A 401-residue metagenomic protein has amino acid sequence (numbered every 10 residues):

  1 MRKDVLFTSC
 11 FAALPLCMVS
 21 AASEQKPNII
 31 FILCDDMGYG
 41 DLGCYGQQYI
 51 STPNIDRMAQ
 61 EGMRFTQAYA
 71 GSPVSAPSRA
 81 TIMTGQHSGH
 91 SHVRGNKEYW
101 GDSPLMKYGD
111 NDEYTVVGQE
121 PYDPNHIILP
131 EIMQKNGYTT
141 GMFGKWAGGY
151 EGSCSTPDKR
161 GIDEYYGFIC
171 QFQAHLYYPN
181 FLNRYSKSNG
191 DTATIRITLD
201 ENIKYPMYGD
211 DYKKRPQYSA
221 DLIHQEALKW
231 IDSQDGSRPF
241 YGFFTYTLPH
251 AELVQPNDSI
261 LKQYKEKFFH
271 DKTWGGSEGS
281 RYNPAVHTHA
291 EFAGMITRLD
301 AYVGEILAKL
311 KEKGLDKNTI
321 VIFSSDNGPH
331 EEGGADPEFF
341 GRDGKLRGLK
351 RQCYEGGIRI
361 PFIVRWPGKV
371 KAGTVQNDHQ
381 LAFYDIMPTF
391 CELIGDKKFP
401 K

Functional and structural regions predicted by a protein language model:
M1-Q25: Bacterial Sec-dependent N-terminal signal peptides
L6-S9, G71, P124, D221 (+2 more regions): Hydrophobic residues within membrane-embedded alpha helices
P27, C34-I50, R57, T66 (+6 more regions): Active-site-proximal cap/lid insertion segments
I30, T139-G141, G242: Conserved beta-strand elements of the Class I
Y39-I128, I132, Y138, G152 (+2 more regions): Active-site segment of extracytoplasmic enzymes that catalyze sulfate/phosphate-ester chemistry
A76, D158-R160, F340, G356-G357: A short, structural micro-pattern
